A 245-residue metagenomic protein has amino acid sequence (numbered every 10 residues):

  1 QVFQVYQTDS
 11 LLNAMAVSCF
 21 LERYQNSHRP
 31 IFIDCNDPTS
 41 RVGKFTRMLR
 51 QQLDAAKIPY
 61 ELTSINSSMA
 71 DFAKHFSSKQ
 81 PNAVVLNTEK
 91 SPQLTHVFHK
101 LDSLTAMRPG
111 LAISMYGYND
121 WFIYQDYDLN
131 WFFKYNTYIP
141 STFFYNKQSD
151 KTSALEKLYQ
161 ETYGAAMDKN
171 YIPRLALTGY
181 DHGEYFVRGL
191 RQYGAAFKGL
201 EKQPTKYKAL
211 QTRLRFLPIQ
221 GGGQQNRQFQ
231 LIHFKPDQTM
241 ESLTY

Functional and structural regions predicted by a protein language model:
Q1-Y245: Extracytosolic ligand-binding ectodomains
